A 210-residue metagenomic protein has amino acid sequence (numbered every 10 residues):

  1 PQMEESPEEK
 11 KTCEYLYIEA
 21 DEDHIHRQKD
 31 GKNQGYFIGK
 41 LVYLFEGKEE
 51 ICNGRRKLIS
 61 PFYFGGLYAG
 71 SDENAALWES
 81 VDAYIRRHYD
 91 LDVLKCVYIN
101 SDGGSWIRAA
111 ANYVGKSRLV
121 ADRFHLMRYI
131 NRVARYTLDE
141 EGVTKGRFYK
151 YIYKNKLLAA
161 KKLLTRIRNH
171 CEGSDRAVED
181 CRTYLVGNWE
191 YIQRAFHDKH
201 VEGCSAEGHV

Functional and structural regions predicted by a protein language model:
P1-V210: Catalytic center-proximal scaffold of phosphoryl-transfer enzymes
